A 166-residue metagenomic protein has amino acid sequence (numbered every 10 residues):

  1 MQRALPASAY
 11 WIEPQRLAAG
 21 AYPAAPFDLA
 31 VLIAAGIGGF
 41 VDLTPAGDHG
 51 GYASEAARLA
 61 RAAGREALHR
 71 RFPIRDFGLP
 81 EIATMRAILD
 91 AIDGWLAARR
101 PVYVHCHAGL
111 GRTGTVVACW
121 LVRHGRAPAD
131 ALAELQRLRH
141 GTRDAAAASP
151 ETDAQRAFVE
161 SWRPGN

Functional and structural regions predicted by a protein language model:
M1-R3: Non-catalytic regulatory/accessory regions that flank a structured catalytic core
L5-P6, E13-V102, R123-A154: Cysteine-based protein phosphatase catalytic domain of the PTP/DSP
T44, V117, R163: Short, flexible helix/strand-to-coil boundary loops that buttress conserved ligand/catalytic motifs in alpha/beta
C106: Short cysteine clusters
G109: Conserved G/P- and acidic residue-centered "switch" motifs that form tight phosphate/ATP-binding loops in soluble
T113-H124: Short, small-residue alpha-helix embedded
F158-N166: C-terminal domain-closing interface element
